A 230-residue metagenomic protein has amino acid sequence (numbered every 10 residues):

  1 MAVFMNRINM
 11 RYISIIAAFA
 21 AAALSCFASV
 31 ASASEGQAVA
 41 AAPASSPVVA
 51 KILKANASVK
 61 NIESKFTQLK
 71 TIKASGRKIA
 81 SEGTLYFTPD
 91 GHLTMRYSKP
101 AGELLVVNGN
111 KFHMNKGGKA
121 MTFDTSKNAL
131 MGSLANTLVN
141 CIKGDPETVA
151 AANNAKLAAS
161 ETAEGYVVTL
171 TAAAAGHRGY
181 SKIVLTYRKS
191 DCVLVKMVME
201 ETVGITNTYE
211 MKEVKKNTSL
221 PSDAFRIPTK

Functional and structural regions predicted by a protein language model:
M1-Y12: N-terminal secretory signal peptides that target proteins for export/translocation
A17-C26: Bacterial N-terminal signal peptides
A28-A40: Boundary at the C-terminal end of the N-terminal hydrophobic targeting segment
P43, V48, L53-K65, K70-I72 (+3 more regions): Flexible, processing/modification-adjacent segments and terminal tails in exported/periplasmic/extracellular proteins
F66, L93-Y97, F112-N115, V168-L170 (+1 more regions): Short hydrophobic/aromatic-rich beta-strand segments that constitute the beta-sheet cores of beta-sandwich/beta-barrel
A80-E82, A101, N108, R178-I183 (+1 more regions): Short, surface-exposed coil-to-beta transition loops
T84-N136, N207: An acidic-aromatic
T148-K230: Gly/Pro-enriched, hydrophobic low-complexity segments that function as extracytoplasmic propeptides/linkers
